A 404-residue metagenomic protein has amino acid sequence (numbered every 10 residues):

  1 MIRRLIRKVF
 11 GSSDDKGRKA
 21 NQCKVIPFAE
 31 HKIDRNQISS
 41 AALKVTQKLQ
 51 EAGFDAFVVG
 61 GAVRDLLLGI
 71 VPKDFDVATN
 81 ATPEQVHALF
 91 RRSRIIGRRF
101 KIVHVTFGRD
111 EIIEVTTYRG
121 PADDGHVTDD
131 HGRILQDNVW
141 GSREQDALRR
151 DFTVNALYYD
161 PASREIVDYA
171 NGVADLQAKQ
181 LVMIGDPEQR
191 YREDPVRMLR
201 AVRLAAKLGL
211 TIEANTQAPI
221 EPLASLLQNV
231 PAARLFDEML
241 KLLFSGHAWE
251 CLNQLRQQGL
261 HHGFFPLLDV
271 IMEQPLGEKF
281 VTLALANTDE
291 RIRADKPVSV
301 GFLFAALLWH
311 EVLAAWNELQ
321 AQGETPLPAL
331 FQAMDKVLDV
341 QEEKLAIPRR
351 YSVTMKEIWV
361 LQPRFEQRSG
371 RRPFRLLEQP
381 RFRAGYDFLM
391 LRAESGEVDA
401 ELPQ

Functional and structural regions predicted by a protein language model:
M1-Q404: Catalytic cores of the polymerase beta-like nucleotidyltransferase superfamily and closely associated nucleotide
